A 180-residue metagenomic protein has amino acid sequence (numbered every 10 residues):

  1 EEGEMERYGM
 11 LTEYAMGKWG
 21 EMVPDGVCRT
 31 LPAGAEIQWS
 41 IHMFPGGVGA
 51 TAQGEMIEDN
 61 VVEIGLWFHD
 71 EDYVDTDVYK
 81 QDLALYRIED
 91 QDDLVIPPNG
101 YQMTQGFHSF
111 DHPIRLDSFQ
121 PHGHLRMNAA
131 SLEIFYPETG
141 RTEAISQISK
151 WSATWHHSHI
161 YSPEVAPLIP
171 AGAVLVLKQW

Functional and structural regions predicted by a protein language model:
E1-W180: Beta-strand-centric surfaces of beta-sandwich/beta-rich domains
